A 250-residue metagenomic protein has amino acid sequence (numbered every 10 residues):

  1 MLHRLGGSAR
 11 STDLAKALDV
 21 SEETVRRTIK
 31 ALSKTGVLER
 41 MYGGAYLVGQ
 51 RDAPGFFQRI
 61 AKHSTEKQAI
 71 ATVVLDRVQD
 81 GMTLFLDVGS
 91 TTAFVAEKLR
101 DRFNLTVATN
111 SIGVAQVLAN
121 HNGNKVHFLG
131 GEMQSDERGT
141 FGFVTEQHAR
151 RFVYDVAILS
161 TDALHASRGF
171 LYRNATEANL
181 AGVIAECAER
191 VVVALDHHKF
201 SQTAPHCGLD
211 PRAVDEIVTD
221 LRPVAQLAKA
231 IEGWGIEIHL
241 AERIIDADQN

Functional and structural regions predicted by a protein language model:
H3-T12, K16-V88, A96-D101, A119-N124: HTH-adjacent hinge/linker in prokaryotic transcriptional regulators
G7-T12, D19, I112-N250: Conserved phosphate- and dinucleotide-binding cores of soluble alpha/beta proteins, encompassing both enzyme active
K62, E66, D87, T106 (+3 more regions): Short, well-structured alpha-helical patches and their helix-loop capping segments that border functional surfaces
S90-T91, V114: A generic "binding-loop/recognition-motif" signal
K98-D101, L105-V117: Catalytic core of membrane glycerolipid acyltransferases/transacylases, capturing the structured, soluble-facing
